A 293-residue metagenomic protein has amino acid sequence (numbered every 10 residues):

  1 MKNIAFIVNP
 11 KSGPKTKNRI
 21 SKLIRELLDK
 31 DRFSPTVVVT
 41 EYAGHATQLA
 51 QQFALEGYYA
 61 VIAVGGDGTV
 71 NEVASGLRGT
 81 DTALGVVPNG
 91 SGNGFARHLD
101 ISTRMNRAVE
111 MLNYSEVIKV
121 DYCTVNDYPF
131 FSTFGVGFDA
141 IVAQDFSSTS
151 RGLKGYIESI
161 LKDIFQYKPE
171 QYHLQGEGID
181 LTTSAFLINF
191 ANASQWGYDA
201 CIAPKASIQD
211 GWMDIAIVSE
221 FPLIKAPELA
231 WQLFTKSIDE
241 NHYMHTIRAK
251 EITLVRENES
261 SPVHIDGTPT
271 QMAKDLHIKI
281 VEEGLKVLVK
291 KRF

Functional and structural regions predicted by a protein language model:
M1-V61: ATP/NTP phosphate-donor binding region
K17, T182, S207, I217-F293: ATP/nucleoside-binding phosphotransfer catalytic cores, i.e., glycine-rich phosphate-binding loops
K22, E26, Q51, S75-G79 (+2 more regions): Short, well-ordered alpha-helices that flank and scaffold nucleotide-derived cofactor binding pockets
D31, G79-A83, V87-L187: Catalytic core of DAGKc-family lipid kinases
V64-G65, V70-G79, A83-F95, I188 (+2 more regions): Hydrophobic alpha-helical segments that either span membranes
Y128-F134, T182-A191, W196-G197, D214-I217 (+3 more regions): Short hydrophobic-aromatic micro-motifs
K168-W212: Oxyanion-binding "anion nests"
